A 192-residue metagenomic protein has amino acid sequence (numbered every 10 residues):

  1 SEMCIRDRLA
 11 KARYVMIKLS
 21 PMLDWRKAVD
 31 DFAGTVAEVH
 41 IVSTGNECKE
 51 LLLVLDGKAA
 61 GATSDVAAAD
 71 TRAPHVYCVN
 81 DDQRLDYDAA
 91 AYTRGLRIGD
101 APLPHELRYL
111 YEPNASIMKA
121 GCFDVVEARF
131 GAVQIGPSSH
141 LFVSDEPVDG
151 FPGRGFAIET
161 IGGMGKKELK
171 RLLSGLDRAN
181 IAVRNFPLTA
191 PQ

Functional and structural regions predicted by a protein language model:
M3-C4: Short, small-residue-biased leader/transition segments that mark boundaries at the very start of proteins
R8-A12: Short, conserved loop/helix-junction motifs that constitute active-site signature segments in enzyme catalytic cores
R13-L19: Conserved beta-strand signature within the Rossmann-like core of class I S-adenosyl-L-methionine
V15, K49-A62: Conserved beta strand-loop-helix elements of the APE1-like EEP
L19-D24, D145-P147: Short, polar loop motifs at secondary-structure junctions
L19-P21, S43, L55-G57: Short, structured patches in soluble enzyme cores that scaffold and shape functional sites
D24-E50: Short, electropositive alpha-helical surface patch
A59-Q192: Polybasic, low-complexity RNA-engagement segments
